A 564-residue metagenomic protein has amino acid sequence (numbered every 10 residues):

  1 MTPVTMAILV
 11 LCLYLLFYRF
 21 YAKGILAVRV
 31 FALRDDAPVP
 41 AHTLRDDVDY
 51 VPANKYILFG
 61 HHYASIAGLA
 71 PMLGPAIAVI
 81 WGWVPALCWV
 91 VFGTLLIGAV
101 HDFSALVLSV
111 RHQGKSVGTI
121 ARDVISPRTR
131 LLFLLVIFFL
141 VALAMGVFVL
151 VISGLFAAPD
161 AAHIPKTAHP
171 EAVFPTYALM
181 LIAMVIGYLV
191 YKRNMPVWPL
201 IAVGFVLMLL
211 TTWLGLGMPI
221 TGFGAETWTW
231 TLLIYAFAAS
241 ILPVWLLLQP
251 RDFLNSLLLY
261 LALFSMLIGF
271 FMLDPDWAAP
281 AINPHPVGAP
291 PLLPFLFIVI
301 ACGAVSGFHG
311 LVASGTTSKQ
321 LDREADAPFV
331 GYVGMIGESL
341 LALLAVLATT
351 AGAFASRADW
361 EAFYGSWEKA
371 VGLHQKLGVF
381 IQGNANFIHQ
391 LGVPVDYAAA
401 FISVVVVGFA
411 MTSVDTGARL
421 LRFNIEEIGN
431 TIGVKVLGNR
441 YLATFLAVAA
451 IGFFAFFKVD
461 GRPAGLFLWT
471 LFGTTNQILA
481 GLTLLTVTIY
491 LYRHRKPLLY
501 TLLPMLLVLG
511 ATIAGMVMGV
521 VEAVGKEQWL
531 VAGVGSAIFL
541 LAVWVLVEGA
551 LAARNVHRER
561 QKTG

Functional and structural regions predicted by a protein language model:
T2-R19, K23, A78-L108, V173-L179 (+4 more regions): Extracellular loop-to-transmembrane helix junctions
L16-M72, S256, F295: Membrane-interface "cap" regions at the ends of multi-pass membrane proteins
K23-V51, I77, L87, V91 (+6 more regions): Flexible loop linkers connecting adjacent transmembrane helices in multi-pass alpha-helical membrane transporters
V51-H112, D123-P127, A144, V149-D160 (+5 more regions): Membrane-interface helix-loop-helix modules in multi-pass membrane proteins
A53-A70, A225-L242, I268-P275, P284-R323 (+4 more regions): Hydrophobic, membrane-embedded alpha-helices of multi-pass small-molecule transporters
V124-A142, V333-S339, A398, M411-V414 (+1 more regions): Loop-to-transmembrane helix boundary motifs in multi-pass membrane proteins
Y191-K192, V206-W230, A238-S240, Y260-P284 (+3 more regions): Hydrophobic alpha-helical segments and their helix-loop junctions in multi-pass secondary transporters
F270-P284, I336-Q382, F456-V459, P463: Extracellular/periplasmic helix-exit of transmembrane alpha-helices
